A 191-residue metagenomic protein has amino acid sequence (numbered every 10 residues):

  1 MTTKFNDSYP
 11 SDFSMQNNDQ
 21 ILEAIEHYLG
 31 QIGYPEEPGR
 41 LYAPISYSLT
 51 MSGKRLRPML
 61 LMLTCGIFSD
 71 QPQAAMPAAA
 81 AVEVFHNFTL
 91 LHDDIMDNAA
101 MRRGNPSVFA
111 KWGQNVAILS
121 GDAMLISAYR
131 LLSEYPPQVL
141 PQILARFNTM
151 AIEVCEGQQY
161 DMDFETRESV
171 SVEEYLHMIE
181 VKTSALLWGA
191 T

Functional and structural regions predicted by a protein language model:
T2-G33: N-terminal amphipathic/basic leader segments beginning at the initiator methionine
Y9, G30, Y34-T191: Mg2+-dependent prenyl diphosphate-binding active-site environment of isoprenoid biosynthetic enzymes
